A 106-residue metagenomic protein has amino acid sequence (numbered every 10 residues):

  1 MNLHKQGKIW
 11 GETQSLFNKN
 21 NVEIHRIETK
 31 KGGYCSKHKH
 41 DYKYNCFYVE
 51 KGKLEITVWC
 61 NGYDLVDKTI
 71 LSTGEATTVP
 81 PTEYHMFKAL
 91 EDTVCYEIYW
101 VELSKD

Functional and structural regions predicted by a protein language model:
M1-R26, Y34-K37, D67-T73: A short, N-terminal "cap"/entry segment at the start of jelly-roll beta-barrel domains of the cupin/DSBH fold
N2-K8, N61, T69, Y84-D106: Double-stranded beta-helix
I27-K43, F47: Short, well-structured hydrophobic secondary-structure segments
G32, K51, D92: ATP/adenylate-binding site constellation spanning eukaryotic-like Ser/Thr protein kinases, ABC-transporter
Y42-N61: Glycine- and acidic-residue-biased ligand/ion/polar-headgroup-sensing regions
C60-T82: Short acidic-glycine-tyrosine-enriched beta hairpin
